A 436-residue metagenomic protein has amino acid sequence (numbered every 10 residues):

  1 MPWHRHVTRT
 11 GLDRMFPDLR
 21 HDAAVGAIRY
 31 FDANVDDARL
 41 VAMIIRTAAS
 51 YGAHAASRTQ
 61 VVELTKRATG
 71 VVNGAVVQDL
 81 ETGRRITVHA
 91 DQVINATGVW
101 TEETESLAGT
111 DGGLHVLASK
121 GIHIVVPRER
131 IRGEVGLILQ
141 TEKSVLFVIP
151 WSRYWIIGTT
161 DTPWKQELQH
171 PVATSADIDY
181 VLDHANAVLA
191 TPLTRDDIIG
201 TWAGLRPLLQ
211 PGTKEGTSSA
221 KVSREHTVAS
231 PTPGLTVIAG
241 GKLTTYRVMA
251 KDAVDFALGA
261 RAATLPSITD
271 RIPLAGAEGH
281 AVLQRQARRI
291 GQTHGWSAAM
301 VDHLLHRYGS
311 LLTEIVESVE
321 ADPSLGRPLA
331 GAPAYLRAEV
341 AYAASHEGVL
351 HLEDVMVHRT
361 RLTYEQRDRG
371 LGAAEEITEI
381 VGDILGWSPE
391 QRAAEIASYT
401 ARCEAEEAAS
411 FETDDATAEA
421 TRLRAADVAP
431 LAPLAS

Functional and structural regions predicted by a protein language model:
M1-D22, I28-M43, A49-Y51, T97-V99 (+6 more regions): C-terminal accessory subdomains/tails of enzymes that are appended
H4, G83-T87, V145: Short, mixed charged/polar active-site loops that provide acid/base catalysis or chelate metal/phosphate cofactors
Y30, G74-D79: Short beta-strand segments that buttress and anchor functional surface loops
H54: Residue-level detector of anion-binding/catalytic polar loops
S57-N73: A conserved short coil-to-beta-strand element within the FAD-binding core of flavoproteins
V61-L64, F147-V148, V228: A structural signal for short hydrophobic beta-strand segments in well-ordered beta-sheet cores
V71-V76, R132-E134: Short, hydrophobic/aromatic-rich segments at coil-to-beta transitions
E81-Q92, A96: Core beta-strand elements of the Rossmann-like FAD/NAD(P) dinucleotide-binding domain in flavoenzyme oxidoreductases
